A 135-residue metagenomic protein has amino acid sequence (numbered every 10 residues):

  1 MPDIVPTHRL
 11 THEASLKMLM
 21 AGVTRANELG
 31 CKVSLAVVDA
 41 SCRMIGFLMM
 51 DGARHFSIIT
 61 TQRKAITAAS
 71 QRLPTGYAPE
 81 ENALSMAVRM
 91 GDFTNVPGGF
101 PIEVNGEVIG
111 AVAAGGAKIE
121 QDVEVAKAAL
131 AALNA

Functional and structural regions predicted by a protein language model:
M1-A135: Flexible, solvent-exposed loop/hinge segments and secondary-structure transition points
